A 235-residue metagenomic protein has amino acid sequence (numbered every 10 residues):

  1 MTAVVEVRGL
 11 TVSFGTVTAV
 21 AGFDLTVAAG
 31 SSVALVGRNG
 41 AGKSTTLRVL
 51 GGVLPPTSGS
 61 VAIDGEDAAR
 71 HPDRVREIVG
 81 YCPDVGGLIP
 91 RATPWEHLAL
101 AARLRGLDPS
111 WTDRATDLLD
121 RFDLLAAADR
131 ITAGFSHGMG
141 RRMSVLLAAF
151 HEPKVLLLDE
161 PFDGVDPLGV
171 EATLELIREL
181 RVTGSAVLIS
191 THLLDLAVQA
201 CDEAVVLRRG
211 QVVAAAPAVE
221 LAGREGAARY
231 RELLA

Functional and structural regions predicted by a protein language model:
V36-R38: The feature captures the beta-strand-to-loop junction immediately N-terminal to the Walker
G51: Helix-to-loop junction immediately C-terminal to a conserved catalytic motif
G59-D67, V75: Conserved ABC transporter NBD signature motif
A99, R103, P109-A127: Conserved ABC ATPase "signature" region
L156-E160: Catalytic Walker B motif of ABC-type/P-loop ATPase nucleotide-binding domains
